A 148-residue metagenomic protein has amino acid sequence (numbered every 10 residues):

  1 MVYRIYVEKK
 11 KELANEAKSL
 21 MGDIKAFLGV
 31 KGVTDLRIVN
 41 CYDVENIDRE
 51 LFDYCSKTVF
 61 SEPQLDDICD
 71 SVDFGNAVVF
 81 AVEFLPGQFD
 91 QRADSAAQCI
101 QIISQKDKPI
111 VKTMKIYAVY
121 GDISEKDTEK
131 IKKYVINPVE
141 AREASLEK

Functional and structural regions predicted by a protein language model:
M1-K148: Core nucleic-acid recognition elements
